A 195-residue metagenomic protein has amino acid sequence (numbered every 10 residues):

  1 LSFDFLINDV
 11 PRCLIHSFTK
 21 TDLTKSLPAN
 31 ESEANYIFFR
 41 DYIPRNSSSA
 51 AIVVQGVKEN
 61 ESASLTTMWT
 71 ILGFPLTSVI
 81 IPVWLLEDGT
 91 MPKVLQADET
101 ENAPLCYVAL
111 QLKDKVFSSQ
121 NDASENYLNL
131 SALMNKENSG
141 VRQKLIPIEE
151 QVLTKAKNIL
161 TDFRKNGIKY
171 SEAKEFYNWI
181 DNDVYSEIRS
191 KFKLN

Functional and structural regions predicted by a protein language model:
L1-N195: C-terminus-biased signal that marks the final domain/tail of proteins
